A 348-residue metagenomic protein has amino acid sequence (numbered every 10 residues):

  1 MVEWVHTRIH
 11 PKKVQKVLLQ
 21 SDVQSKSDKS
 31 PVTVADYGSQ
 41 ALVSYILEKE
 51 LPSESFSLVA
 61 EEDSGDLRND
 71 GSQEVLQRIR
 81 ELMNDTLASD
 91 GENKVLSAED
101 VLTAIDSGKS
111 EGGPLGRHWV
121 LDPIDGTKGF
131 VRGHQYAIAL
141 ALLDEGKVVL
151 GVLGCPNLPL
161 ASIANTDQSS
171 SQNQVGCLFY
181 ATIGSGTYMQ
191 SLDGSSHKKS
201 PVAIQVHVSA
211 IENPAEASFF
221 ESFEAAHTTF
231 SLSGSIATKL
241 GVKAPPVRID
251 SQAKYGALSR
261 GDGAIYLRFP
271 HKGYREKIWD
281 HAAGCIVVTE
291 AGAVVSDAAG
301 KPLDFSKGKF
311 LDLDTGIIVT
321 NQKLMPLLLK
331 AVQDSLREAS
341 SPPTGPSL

Functional and structural regions predicted by a protein language model:
M1-I124, N157-L160, L192-S195, L232-S235 (+4 more regions): N-terminal subdomain of lithium-sensitive/metallo-dependent phosphomonoesterases centered on the IMPase/IPPase/PAP
W4, S57, H118, A139-A141 (+3 more regions): Residues embedded in well-ordered beta-strands
K13, N157-S162, T166-L348: An extended, acidic
K26-K49, R132-L140, K239-L258, I278-W279: Generic detector of contiguous secondary-structure segments
P31, R117-V120, L150, R275 (+1 more regions): Residue-level marker of motif borders
V43, L142, G284-V288: Buried hydrophobic packing segments
E99-D106, P114-G184: DPxDG-like acidic metal-binding loop motif
